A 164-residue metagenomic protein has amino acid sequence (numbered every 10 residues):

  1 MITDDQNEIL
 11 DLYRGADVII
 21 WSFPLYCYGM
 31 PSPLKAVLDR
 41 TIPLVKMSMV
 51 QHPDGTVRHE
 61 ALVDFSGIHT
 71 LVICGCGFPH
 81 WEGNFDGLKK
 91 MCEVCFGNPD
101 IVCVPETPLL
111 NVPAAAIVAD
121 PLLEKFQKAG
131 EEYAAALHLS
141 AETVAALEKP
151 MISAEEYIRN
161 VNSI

Functional and structural regions predicted by a protein language model:
I2-M91: Helix-loop-strand module that forms the ligand-binding subsite of alpha/beta enzymes
E82-G83, K89-I164: Glycine-rich phosphate/pyrophosphate-binding loop and the adjoining helix
